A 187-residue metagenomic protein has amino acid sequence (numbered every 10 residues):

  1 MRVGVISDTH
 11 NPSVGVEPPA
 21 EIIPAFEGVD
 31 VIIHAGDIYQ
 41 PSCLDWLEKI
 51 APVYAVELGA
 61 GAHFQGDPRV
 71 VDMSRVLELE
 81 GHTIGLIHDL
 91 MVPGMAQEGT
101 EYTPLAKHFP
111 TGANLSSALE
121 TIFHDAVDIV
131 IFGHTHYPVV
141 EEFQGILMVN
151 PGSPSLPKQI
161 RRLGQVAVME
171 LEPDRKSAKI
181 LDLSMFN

Functional and structural regions predicted by a protein language model:
M1, D67, E172-K176: Non-catalytic terminal accessory segments
M1-G4, M73-K107: Mobile, glycine- and charge-enriched loop segments and immediately flanking short secondary-structure elements within
R2-T83: Core catalytic region of metal-dependent phosphoesterases/phosphodiesterases, especially metallo-beta-lactamase-like
H10-V14, I38-L44, A60-G66, V92-A96 (+2 more regions): Active-site environment of divalent metal-dependent phosphoester hydrolases
I33, T83-H88, L147-N150: Short hydrophobic-aromatic micro-motifs
V53-V56, E101-K179: Conserved beta-sheet core of the metallophosphoesterase superfamily
H63-R69, I87, K158-V166: Short, charged, surface-exposed secondary-structure boundary motifs
K179-N187: Short, solvent-exposed aromatic-acidic interface loops
